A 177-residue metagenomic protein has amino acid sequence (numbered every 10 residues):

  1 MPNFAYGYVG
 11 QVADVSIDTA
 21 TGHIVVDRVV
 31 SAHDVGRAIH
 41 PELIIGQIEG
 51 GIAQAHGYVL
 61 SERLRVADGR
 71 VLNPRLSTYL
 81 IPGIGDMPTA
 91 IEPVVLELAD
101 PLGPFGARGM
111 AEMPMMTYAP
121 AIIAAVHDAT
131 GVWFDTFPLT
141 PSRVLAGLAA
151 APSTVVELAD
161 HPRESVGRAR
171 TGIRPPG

Functional and structural regions predicted by a protein language model:
M1-G177: C-terminal catalytic domains of large/alpha subunits in multi-subunit enzymes
